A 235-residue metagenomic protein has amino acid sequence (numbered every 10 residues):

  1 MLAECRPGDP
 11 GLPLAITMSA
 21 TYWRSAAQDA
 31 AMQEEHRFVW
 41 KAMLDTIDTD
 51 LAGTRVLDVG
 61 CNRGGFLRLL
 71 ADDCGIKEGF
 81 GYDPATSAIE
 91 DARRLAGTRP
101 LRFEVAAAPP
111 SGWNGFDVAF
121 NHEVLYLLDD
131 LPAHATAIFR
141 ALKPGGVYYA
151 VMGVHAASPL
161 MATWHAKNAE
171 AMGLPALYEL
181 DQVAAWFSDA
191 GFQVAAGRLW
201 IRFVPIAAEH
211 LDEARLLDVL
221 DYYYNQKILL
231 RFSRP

Functional and structural regions predicted by a protein language model:
M1-D50, L69: Conserved class I S-adenosyl-L-methionine
R63-A108: Class I SAM-dependent methyltransferase SAM/SAH-binding core
F120: A conserved beta-strand element that flanks and buttresses the S-adenosyl-L-methionine
E123-L127: Short catalytic micro-motifs in class I SAM-dependent methyltransferases
P132-P144: A short glycine-rich, Lys/Arg-flanked "PGG" loop and its adjoining helix->strand segment in the class I
Y149-L174: Conserved class I S-adenosyl-L-methionine
A162-T163, A195-P235: A C-terminal cap/extension of S-adenosyl-L-methionine-dependent methyltransferases that defines the acceptor-substrate
P175-G191, A196-G197: Short alpha-helix
